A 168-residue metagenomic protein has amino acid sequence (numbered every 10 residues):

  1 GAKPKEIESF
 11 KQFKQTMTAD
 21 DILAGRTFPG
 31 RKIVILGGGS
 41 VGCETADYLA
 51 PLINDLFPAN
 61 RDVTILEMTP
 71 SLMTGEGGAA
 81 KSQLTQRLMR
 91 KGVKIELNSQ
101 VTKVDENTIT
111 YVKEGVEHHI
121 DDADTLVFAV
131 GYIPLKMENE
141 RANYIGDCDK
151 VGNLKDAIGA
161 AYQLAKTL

Functional and structural regions predicted by a protein language model:
G1-I7, L97-T108: A conserved short coil-to-beta-strand element within the FAD-binding core of flavoproteins
A2-E76, V112-T125, A129-L168: Rossmann-like dinucleotide/flavin-binding elements
P58-R61, E76-T102, K166-L168: N-terminal glycine-rich dinucleotide-binding loop that anchors FAD/FMN and/or NAD(P) in oxidoreductases
